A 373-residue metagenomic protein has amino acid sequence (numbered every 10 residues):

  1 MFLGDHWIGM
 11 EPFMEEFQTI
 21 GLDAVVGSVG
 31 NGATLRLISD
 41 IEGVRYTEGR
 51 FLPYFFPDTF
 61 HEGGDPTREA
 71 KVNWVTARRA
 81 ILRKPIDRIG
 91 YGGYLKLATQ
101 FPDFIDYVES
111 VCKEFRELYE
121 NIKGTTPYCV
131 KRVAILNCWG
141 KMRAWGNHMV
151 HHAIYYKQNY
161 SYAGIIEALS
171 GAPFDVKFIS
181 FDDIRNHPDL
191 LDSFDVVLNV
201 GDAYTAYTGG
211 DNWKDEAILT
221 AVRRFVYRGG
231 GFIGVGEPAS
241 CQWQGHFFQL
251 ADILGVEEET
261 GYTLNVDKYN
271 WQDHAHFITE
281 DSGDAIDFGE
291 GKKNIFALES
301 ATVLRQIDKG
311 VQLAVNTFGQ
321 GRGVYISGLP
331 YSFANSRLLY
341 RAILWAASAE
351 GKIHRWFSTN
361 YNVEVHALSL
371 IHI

Functional and structural regions predicted by a protein language model:
M1-N159, Q244, Y262-D273, F277-G291 (+4 more regions): Hydrophobic targeting/anchoring helices
V26-V29, F51-P53, G93, N137 (+7 more regions): Active-site proximal loops enriched in glycine and acidic residues that flank catalytic Cys/His/Asp and coordinate
T126-C129, L190-D192, Y227, T317-F318: Extracellular/periplasmic catalytic domains that process cell-envelope and extracellular macromolecules
I154-Q249: Helical hinge/lid and interdomain linker segments adjacent to catalytic or ligand-binding clefts that mediate domain
D175-K177, T302, R322: Conserved beta-strand segments of alpha/beta enzyme cores
G209-D284, G289-G291, R305: A glycine-rich, often tryptophan-bearing local segment used as a flexible ligand/cofactor-contacting loop or short
L298-L304: Short, hydrophobic/aromatic-rich segments at coil-to-beta transitions
I371-I373: Conserved small/polar residues in nucleotide/adenosyl-binding loops
